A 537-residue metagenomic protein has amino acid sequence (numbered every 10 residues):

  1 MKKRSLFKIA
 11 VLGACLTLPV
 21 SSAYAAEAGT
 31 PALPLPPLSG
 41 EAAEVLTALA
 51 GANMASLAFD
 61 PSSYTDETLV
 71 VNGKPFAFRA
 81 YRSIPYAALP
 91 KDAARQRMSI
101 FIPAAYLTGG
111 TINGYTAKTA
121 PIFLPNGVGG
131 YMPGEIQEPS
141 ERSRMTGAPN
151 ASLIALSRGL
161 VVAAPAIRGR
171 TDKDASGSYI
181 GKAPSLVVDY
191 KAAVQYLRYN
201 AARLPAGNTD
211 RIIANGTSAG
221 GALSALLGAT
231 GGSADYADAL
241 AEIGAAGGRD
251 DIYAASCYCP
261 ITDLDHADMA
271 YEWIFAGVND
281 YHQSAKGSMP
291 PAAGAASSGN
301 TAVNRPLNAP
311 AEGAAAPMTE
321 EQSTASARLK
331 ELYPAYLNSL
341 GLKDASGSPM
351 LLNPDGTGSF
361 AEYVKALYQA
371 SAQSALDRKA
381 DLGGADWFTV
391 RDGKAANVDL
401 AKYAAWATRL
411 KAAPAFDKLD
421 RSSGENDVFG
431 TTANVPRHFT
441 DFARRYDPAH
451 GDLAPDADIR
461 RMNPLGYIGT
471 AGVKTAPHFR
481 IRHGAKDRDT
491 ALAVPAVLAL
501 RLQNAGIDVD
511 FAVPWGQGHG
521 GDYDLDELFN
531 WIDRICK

Functional and structural regions predicted by a protein language model:
A23, G29-I112, D510: A domain-start/cap signature at the N-terminus of enzymes
P90-A94, T230-L240, A246-R249, A285 (+6 more regions): Mobile cap/lid helix-loop segments that gate and shape the active-site cleft of serine hydrolases
D92-Q96, A105-I122, T209, V473-A476: Proline/glycine-enriched tight loop/beta-turn segments at coil->beta junctions that connect or precede beta-strands
M98-I100, N113-Y131, E135-I136: Short beta-strand element of the alpha/beta-hydrolase
P125-V188, G228-T230: Cap/lid segment of the alpha/beta-hydrolase catalytic domain
I180-R203: Alpha/beta-hydrolase active-site loop
Y199-D280, I459: Primarily recognizes the serine-hydrolase "nucleophile elbow" in alpha/beta-hydrolase and SGNH/GDSL folds
A267-W273, E320-S323, A327-A385, R482-D487 (+2 more regions): C-terminal catalytic histidine-bearing segment of alpha/beta-hydrolase fold enzymes
